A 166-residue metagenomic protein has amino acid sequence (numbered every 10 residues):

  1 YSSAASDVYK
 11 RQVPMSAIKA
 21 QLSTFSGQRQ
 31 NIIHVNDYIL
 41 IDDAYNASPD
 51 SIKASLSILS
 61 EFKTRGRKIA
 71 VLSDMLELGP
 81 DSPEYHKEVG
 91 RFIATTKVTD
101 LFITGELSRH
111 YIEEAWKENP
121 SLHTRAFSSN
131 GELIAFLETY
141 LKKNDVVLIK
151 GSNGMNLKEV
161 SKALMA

Functional and structural regions predicted by a protein language model:
Y1-A5, Y9: Single conserved hydrophobic/aromatic residue that forms the stacking wall/gate of nucleotide- or nucleobase-binding
K10-I41: Gly/charged, well-structured mid-domain segments that form the phosphate/adenylate-handling core of ATP-dependent
S26, A44-N119: Active-site beta-alpha connecting loops in nucleotide-dependent enzymes
Q28-N31, G154, K158-V160: ATP-dependent carboxylate/acyl-activation modules
L40, A70-V71, V147: Residue-level marker for buried hydrophobic side chains located in beta-strands that build the well-ordered beta-sheet
H123-L133: Short acidic-hydrophobic, aromatic-tinged amphipathic segments that line or gate anion-handling sites
I134-Y140: Short amphipathic alpha-helix with an adjacent loop that forms part of the alpha/beta core around
